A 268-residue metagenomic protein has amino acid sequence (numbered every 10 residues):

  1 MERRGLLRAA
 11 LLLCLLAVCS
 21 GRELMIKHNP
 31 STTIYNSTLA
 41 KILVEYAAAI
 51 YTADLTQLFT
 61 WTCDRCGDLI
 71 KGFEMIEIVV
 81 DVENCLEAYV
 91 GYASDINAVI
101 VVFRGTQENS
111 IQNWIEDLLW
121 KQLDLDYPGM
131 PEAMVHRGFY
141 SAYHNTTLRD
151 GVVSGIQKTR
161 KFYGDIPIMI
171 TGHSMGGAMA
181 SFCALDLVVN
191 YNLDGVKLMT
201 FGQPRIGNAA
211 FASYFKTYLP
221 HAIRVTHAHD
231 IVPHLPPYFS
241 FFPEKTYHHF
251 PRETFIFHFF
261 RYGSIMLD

Functional and structural regions predicted by a protein language model:
R4-G21: Cleavable N-terminal signal peptides of Sec/SRP-targeted secreted and luminal proteins
C19-D95: Signal-peptide-cleavage-adjacent N-terminal segments of secreted and extracellular proteins
Y46, V101, T146, L198 (+1 more regions): A residue-level signal for conserved active-site and pocket-lining positions in enzyme catalytic cores
T52, I96-A98, G105-N109, P204-G207 (+1 more regions): Short loop/turn segments at secondary-structure transitions that flank enzyme active sites
I70-T171, V189-G195, L219-P220: A conserved cap/lid and substrate-binding interface adjacent to the catalytic center of lipid-processing enzymes
D150-F242: Serine-dependent carboxylesterase/thioesterase catalytic core of lipase-like alpha/beta-hydrolase/SGNH enzymes
Y238-L267: Mobile gating loops/cap/lid regions near enzyme active sites that modulate substrate access
